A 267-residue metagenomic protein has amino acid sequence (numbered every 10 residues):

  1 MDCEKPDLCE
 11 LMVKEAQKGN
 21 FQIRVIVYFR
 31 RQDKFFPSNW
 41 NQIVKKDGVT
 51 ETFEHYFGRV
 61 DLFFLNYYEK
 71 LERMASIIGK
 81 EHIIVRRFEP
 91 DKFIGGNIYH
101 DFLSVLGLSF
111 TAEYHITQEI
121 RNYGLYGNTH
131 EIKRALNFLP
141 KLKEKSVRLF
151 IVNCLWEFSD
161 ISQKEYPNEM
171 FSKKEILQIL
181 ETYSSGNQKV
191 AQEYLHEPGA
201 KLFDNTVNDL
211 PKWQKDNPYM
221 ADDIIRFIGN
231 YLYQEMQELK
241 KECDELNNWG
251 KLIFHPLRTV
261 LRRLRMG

Functional and structural regions predicted by a protein language model:
M1-M266: Anion-recognition interface
